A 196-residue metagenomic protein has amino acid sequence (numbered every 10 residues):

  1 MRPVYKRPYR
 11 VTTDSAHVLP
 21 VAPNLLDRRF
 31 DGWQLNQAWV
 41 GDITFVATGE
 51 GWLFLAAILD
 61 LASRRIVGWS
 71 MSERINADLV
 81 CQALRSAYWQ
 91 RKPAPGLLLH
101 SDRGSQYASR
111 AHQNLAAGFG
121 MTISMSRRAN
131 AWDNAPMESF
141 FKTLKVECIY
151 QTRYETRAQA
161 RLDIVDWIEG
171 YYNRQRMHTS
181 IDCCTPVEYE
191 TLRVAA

Functional and structural regions predicted by a protein language model:
M1-A196: Charged DNA-binding/catalytic regions of mobile-element recombinases
